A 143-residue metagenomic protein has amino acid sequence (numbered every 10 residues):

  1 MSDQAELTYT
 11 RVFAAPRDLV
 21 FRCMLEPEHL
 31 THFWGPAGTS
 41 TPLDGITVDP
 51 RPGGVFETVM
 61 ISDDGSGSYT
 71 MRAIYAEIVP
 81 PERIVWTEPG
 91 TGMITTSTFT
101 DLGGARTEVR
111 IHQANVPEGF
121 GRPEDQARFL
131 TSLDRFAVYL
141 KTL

Functional and structural regions predicted by a protein language model:
M1-S40: Hydrophobic ligand-binding cavity/cleft-lining segments
Q4-T10, V55, T70, R83 (+2 more regions): Intrinsic-disorder/low-complexity, polar/charged segments enriched in Ser/Thr/Lys/Arg/Asp/Glu/Gln
T8-V12, G45-T47, T70-R72, I94-T96 (+1 more regions): Well-ordered beta-strand positions in beta-sheet-rich domains
F13, D64, V79, G90-G92 (+1 more regions): A generic beta-sheet turn/junction motif
V20, L30, F56-T58, Y75 (+3 more regions): Hydrophobic pocket/interface hotspot
L25, L133-K141: Short amphipathic alpha-helical signal-transduction/dimerization elements
P42-T87: Glycine-rich portal/gate segments that line the openings of hydrophobic small-molecule binding cavities
R83-T131: Beta-strand/loop substructures that line and gate deep hydrophobic ligand-binding cavities in soluble
